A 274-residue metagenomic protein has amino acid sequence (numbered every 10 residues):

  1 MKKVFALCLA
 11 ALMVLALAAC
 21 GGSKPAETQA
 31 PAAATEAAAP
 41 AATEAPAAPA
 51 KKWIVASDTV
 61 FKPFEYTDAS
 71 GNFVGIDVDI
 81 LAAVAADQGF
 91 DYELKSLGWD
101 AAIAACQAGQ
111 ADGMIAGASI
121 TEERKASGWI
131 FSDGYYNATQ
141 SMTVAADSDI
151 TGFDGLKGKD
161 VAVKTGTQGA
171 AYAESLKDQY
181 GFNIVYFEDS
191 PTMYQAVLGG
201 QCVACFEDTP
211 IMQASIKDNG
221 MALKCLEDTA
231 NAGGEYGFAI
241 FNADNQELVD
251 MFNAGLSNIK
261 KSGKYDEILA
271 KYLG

Functional and structural regions predicted by a protein language model:
K3-S23: Sec-dependent N-terminal signal peptides of Gram-positive bacterial secreted proteins and lipoproteins
A16-A30, T35-A37: Bacterial lipoprotein signal-peptidase II cleavage site
K51-G75: Short glycine-rich His-centered loop
T59, Y136-V144, Q213, K217-A254 (+1 more regions): Periplasmic-binding protein-like
E65-T67, L81-F90, G169-E188, I216-G220 (+1 more regions): Ligand-binding cleft/hinge of the Venus flytrap
V78, A82, A86, D91-G155 (+1 more regions): Acidic, polar ligand-binding/catalytic clefts
V78-D87, D147-I150, D160, T165-Q168 (+1 more regions): Extended ligand-binding regions for polar small-molecule ligands
A101, A118-A126, E174-S175, L198-G199 (+1 more regions): A ligand-binding cleft/hinge motif common to bilobed small-molecule-binding domains
